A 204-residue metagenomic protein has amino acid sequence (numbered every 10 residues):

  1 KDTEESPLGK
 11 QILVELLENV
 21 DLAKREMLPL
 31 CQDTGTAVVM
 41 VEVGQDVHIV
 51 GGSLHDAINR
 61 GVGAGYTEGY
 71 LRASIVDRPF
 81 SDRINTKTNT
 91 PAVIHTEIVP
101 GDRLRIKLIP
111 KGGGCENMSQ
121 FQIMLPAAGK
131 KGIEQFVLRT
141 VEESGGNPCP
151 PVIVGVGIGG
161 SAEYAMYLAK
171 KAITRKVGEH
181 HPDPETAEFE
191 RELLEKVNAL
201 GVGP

Functional and structural regions predicted by a protein language model:
K1-P204: Non-transmembrane, aqueous-exposed alpha-helical and coiled segments at domain scale
